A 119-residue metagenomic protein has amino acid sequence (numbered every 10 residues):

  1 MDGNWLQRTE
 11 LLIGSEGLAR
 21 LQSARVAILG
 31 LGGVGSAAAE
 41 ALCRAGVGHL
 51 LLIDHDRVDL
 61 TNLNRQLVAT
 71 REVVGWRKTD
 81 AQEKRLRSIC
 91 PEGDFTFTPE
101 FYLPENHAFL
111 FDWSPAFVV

Functional and structural regions predicted by a protein language model:
M1-A27: N-terminal charged helix/coil linker that caps or initiates catalytic domains
L11, S15, G32, S36 (+2 more regions): Electropositive phosphate-/nucleotide-binding environments in soluble metabolic enzymes
L12-E16, A39, P104-A108: A generic local structural motif
Q22-R44, H49-D54: Glycine-rich adenosine-cofactor-binding loop
A41-R44, R65-V68, L110-W113: Short, glycine/charged-enriched secondary-structure capping and boundary segments
V47-C90: Glycine-rich phosphate-binding loop and adjoining beta1-alpha1-beta2 segment of Rossmann-like nucleotide-binding folds
G75-F117: A structured beta-alpha segment of the ubiquitous adenosine-cofactor-binding alpha/beta core
